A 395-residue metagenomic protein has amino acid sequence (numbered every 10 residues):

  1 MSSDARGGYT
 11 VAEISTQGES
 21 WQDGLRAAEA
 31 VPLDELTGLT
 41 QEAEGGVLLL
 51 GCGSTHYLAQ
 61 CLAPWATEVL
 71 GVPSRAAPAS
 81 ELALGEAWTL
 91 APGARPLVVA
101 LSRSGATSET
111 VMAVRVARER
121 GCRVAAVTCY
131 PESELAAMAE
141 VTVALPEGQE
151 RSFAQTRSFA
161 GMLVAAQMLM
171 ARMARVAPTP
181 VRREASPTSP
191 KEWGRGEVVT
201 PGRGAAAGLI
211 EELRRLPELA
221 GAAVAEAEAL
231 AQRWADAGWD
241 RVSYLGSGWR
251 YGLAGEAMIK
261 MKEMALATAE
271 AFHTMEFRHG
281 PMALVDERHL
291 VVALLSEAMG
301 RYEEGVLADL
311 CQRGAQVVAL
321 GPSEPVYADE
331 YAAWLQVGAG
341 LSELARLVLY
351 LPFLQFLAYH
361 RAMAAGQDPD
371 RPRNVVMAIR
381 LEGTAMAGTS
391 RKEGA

Functional and structural regions predicted by a protein language model:
M1-S3: Short, contiguous pre-domain boundary segments
G7-T10, Y57-W65, L253-E256, K260 (+1 more regions): Conserved phosphate/anionic-ligand binding catalytic regions in large, soluble enzymes, centered on
G8-G45, V141-L145, Q149-P178, P201-L290 (+2 more regions): Active-site phosphate/pyrophosphate-binding segments
Q41-P178, T188-P190, E211-E212, S247 (+4 more regions): Glycine-rich phosphate-binding loops that contact phosphosugars or nucleotide phosphates
A177-G204: Intrinsic disorder/low-complexity segments
G338-M363, Q367: Internal helix-turn-beta structural module
